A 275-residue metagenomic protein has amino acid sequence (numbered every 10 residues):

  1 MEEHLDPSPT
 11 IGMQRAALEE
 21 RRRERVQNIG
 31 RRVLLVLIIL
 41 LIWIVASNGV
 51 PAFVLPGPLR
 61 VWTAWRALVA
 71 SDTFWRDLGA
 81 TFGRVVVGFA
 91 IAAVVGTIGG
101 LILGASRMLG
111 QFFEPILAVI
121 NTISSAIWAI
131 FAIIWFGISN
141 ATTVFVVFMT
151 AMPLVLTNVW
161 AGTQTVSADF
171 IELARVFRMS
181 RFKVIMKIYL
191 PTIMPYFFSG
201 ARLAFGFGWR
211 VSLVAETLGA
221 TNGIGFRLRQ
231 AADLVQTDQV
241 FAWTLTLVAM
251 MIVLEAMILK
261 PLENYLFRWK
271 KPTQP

Functional and structural regions predicted by a protein language model:
M1-L37, A256-P275: Transmembrane alpha-helical segments of polytopic membrane transport and secretion proteins
A16-V26, G49-I91: Periplasmic/extracellular loop-to-transmembrane helix junction in inner-membrane transport proteins
P56-R66, A70, W209, G219-A232: Short hydrophobic, aromatic-rich alpha-helical segments embedded in or entering the lipid bilayer of multi-pass
V87-L117: Transmembrane-helix boundary motif in ABC transporter permease subunits
P115, N158-G200, L228: Short cytoplasmic-facing helical segments at TM-TM junctions of multi-pass membrane proteins
A118-L154, N158-G162: Generic hydrophobic transmembrane alpha-helix motif, especially the helices
F145, M149, R181-A215, D238 (+2 more regions): Transmembrane alpha-helices
G225-L262: Hydrophobic alpha-helical transmembrane segments of polytopic membrane proteins
